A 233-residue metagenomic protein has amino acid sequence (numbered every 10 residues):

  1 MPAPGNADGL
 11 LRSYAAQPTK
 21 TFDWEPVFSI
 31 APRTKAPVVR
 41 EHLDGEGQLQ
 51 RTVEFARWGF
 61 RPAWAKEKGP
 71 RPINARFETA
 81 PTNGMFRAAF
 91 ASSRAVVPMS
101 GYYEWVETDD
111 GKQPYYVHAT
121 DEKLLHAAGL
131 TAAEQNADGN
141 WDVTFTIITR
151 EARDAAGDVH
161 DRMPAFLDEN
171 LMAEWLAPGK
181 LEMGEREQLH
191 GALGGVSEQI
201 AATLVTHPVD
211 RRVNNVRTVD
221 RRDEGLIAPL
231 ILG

Functional and structural regions predicted by a protein language model:
M1-G233: Short linear sequence motif anchored by a di-proline
